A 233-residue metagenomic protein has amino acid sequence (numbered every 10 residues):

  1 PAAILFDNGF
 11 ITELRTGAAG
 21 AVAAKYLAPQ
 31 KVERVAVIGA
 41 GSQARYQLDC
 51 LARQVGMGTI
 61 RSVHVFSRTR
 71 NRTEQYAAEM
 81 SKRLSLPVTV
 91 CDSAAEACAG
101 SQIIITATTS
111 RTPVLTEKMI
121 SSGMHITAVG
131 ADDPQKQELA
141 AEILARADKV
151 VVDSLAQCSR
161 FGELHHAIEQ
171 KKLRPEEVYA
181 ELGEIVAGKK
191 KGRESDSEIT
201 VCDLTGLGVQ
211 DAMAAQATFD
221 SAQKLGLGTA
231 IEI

Functional and structural regions predicted by a protein language model:
P1-E33: Phosphate/diphosphate ligand-binding glycine-rich loop within oxidoreductases
G17-A24, Q47, L51, A212-A214 (+1 more regions): Buried hydrophobic packing segments
A19-G20, S42-R53, E79, T89-S93 (+1 more regions): Active-site glycine-rich loop that binds ribose-phosphate moieties when present
G20, A28-A52, H64-R68, R72: Glycine-rich adenosine-cofactor-binding loop
L27-R34, T59, S121-S122: Short helix-loop-beta connector
Q54-R83: NAD(P)-binding Rossmann-fold cofactor-contacting core
L86-A167, K172: Rossmann-like adenosine-cofactor binding region
Q135-I233: Adenosine-phosphate binding glycine-rich loop
